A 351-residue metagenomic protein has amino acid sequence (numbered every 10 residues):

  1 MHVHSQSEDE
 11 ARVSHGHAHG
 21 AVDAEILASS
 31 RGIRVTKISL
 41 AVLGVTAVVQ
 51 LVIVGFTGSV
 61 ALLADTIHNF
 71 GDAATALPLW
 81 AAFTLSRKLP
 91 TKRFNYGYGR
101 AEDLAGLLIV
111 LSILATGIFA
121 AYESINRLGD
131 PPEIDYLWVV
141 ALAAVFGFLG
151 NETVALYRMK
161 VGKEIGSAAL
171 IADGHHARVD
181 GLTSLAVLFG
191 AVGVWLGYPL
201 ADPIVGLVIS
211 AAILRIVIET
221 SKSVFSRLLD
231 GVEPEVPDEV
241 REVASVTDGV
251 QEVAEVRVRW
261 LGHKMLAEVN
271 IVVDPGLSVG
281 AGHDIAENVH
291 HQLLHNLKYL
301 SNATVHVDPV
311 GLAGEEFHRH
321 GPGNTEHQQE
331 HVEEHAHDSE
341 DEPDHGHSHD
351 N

Functional and structural regions predicted by a protein language model:
H2-S39, G55-T57, A61-I67, G71-N351: Alpha-helical transmembrane segments and adjacent TM-loop junctions that form the membrane-embedded core of multi-pass
I38-Q50: The first (N-terminal) embedded transmembrane alpha-helix
